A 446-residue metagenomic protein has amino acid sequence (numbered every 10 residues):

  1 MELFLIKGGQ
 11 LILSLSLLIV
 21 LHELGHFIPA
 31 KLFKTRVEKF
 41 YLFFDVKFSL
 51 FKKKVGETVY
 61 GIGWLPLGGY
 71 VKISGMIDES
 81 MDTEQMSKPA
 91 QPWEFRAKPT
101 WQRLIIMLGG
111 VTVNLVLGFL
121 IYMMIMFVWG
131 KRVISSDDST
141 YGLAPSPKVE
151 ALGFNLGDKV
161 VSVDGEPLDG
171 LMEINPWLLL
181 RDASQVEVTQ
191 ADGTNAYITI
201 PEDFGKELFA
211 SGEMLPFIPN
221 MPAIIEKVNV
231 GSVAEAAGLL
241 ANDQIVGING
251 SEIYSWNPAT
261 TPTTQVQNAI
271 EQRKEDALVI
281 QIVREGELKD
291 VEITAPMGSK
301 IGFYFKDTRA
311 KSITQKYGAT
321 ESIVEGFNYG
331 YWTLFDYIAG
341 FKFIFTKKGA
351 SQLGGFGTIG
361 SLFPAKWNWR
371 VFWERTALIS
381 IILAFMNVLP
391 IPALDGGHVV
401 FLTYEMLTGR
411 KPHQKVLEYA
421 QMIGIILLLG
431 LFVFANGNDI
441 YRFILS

Functional and structural regions predicted by a protein language model:
E2, A90-K98, G212-A236, A241-V246 (+3 more regions): Functional transmembrane alpha-helices
L3-M86, M386-T408: Small-residue-rich helix-interface/hinge motifs
L5, M76-T83, K98, A144-D203: Juxtamembrane extramembrane loops of integral membrane proteins
Q10, L32, G69, I73-S146 (+2 more regions): Internal alpha-helical transmembrane segments
L15-I19, K72, N114, G118 (+2 more regions): Alpha-helical transmembrane segments of multi-pass membrane proteins
H22-G25, I62, G157-V160, D164 (+11 more regions): Terminal peptide-recognition signature
L104-G142, I174-K227, V279-Q281, D290-S312: PDZ/PDZ-like peptide-tail recognition elements
I125-D169, G212-G247, S251-Y254: PDZ/PDZ-like domain segments forming the peptide/carboxylate-binding groove, activating on the N-terminal beta-strands
